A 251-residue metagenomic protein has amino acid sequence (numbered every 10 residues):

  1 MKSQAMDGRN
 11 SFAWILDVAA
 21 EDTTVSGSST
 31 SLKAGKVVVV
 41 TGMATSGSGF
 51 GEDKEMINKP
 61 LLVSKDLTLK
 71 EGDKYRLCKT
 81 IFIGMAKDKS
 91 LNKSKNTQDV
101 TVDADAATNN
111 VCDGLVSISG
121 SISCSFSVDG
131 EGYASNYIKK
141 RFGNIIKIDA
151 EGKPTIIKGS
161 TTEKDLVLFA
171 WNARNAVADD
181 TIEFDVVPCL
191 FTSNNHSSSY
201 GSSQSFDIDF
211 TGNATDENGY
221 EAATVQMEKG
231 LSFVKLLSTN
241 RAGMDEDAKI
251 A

Functional and structural regions predicted by a protein language model:
M1-A251: Signature of extracytoplasmic/envelope-associated structural regions
